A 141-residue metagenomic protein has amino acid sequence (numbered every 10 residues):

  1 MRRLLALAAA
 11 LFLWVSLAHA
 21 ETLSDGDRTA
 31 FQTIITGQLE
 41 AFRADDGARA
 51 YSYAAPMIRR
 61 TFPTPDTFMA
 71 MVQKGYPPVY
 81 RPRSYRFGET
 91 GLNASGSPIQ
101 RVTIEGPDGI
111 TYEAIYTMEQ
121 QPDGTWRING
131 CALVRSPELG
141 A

Functional and structural regions predicted by a protein language model:
M1-L4: Positively charged n-region of N-terminal signal peptides that target proteins for export
A6-S16: Bacterial N-terminal signal peptides
A9, L39, M57: Generic anion/oxyanion-binding catalytic loop in active/binding sites
T22, G26-T33, G47-S97: Short solvent-exposed beta->alpha transition segments
I34-I35, R101: Conserved interaction-surface patches within small, structured recognition/assembly domains
Q38, F42-R49: Short helix-adjacent coil turns
E89-A141: Exposed beta-sheet edge and beta->alpha loop/turn motif
